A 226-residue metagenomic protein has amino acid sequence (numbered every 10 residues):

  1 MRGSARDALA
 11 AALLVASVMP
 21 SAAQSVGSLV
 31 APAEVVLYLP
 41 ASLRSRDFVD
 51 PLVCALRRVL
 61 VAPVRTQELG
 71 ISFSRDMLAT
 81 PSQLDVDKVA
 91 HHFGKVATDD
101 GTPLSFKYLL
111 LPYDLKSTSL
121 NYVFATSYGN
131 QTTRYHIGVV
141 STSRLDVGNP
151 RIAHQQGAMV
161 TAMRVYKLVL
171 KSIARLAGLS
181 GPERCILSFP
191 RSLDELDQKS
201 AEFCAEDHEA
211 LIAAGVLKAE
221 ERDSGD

Functional and structural regions predicted by a protein language model:
M1-L9: Bacterial N-terminal signal peptides that target proteins for export
A10-S17: Bacterial N-terminal signal peptides
S21-S25: Boundary at the C-terminal end of the N-terminal hydrophobic targeting segment
L29-V30, V49: Eukaryotic intrinsically disordered, low-complexity regulatory regions enriched in Ser/Thr and Pro
A31-S45: Fold-level signature of zinc-dependent metallopeptidase catalytic domains
R46-L168, L179: Metzincin-family zinc-dependent endopeptidase catalytic domain
Y135-R164, S180-D226: Metalloprotease/metallohydrolase-associated module, dominated by Zn2+-dependent proteases
